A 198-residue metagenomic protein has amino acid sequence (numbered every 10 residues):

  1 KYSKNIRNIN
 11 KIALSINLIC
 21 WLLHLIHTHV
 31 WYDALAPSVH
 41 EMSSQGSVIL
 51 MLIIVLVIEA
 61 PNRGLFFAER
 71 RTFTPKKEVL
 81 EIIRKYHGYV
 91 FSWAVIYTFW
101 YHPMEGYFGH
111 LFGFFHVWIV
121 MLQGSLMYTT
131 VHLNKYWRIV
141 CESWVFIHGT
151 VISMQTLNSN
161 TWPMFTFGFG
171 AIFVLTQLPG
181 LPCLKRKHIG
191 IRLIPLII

Functional and structural regions predicted by a protein language model:
K1, S47-L65, H116-Q123, F165-Q177: Hydrophobic cores of alpha-helical transmembrane segments in multi-pass inner/ER membrane proteins, independent
K1-Y2, T28-I49, I96-F114, T129-W137 (+2 more regions): Membrane-helix interface and helix-disruption motif detector
Y2-H87: Membrane-interface helix-loop-helix junctions at boundaries between adjacent transmembrane segments
R7-I16, A68-A94, F112, T129-W144 (+1 more regions): Cytoplasm-facing juxtamembrane segments at the starts of transmembrane helices in multi-pass membrane proteins
S15-L35, G88-E105, M121-L122, E142-T156 (+1 more regions): Hydrophobic alpha-helical transmembrane segments and adjacent interfacial helices in integral membrane proteins
V79-I83, I96, E105-L111, W118 (+2 more regions): Intrinsically disordered, low-complexity regions
P163-I198: C-terminal structured domain segments
